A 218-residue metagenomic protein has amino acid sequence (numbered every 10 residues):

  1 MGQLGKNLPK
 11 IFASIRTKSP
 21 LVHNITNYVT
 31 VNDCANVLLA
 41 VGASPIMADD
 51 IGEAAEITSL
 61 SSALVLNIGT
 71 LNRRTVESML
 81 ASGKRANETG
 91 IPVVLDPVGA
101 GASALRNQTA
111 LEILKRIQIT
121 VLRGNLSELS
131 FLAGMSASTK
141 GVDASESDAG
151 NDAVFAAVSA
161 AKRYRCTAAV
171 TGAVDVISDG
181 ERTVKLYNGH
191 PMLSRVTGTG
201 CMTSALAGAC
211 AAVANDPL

Functional and structural regions predicted by a protein language model:
M1-E88, P92, F155-L218: Small-residue (G/A/S/T)-rich helix-start motifs and N-terminal tracts that mark the onset
Q3, T26, T30, L71 (+3 more regions): Catalytic cores of large soluble enzymes that bind and process phosphate-bearing ligands
A54, L95-G99, R123-S127, N151-V154 (+1 more regions): Short C-terminal domain-edge/linker segments immediately following a structured domain
N67, T75-G124: Glycine/small-residue-rich loop that forms an oxyanion/phosphate-binding "nest" at active or ligand-binding sites
L105-T183: Conserved phosphate/ATP/ADP-binding segment of small-molecule kinases
